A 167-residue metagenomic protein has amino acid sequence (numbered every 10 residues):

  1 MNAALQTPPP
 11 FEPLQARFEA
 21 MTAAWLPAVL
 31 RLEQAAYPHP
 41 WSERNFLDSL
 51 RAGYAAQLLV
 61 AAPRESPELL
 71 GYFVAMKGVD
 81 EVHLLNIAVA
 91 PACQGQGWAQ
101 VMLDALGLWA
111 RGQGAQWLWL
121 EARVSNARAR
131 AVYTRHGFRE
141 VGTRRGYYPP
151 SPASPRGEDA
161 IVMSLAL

Functional and structural regions predicted by a protein language model:
N2, W119-E121, T134, R139-I161: Conserved catalytic-core motifs of GNAT/GCN5-like acyltransferases
N2-L5, F11-E12, A16-Q96, Q100-W109 (+3 more regions): Acetyl-CoA-dependent GNAT
W25, N126, D159: Acidic active-site catalytic centers that drive phospho-/nucleotidyl reactions and related ester hydrolyses
A35, R123-S125: Short beta->alpha junction loops/turns
L103, N126-A129, G146-P152: Short glycine/proline-centered loop/turn elements that form peptide/ligand docking sites
